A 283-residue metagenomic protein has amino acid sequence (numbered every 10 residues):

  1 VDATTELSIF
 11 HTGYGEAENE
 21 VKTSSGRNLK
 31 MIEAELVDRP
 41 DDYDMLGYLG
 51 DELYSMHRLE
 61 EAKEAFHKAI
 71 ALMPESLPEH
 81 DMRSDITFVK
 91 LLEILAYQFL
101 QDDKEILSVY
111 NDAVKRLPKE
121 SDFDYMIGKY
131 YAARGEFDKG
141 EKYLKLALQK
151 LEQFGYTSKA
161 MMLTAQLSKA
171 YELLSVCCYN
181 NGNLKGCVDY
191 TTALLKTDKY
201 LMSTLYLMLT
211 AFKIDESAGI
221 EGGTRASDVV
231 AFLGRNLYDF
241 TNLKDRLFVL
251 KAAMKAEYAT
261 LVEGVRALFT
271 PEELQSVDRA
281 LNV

Functional and structural regions predicted by a protein language model:
V1-E61: Catalytic-site signature of metal-activated, phosphate-bearing donor transferases, centered on the GT-A/GT-A-like
E35-R39, L72-D85, Q98, D112-A113 (+2 more regions): Flexible helix-coil transition and linker loops at the boundaries of alpha-helical arrays
D44, P78-F88, D122, K169 (+1 more regions): Start-of-helix register in tetratricopeptide repeats
L46-L49, L53, A65, D124-Y131 (+3 more regions): TPR/Sel1-like alpha-solenoid repeat signature
Y48, K90-L92, M126-K129, E172-L173 (+3 more regions): "A position-specific structural signal for the A-helix of alpha-solenoid helical repeats
L53, L95-Y97, Y131, Y171 (+3 more regions): Residue at a conserved register position within TPR or TPR-like alpha-solenoid repeats
K63-A71, Q101-K115, K139-Q149, N183-L194 (+2 more regions): Alpha-helical repeat scaffolds
